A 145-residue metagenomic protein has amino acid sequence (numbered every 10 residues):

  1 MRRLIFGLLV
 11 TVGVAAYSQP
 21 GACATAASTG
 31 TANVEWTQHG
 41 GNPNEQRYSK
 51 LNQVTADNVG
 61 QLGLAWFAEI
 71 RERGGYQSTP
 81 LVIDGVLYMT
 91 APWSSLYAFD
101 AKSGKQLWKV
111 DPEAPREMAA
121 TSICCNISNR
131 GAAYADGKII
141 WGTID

Functional and structural regions predicted by a protein language model:
M1-R2: N-terminal secretory signal peptides that target proteins for export/translocation
I5-A16: Bacterial N-terminal signal peptides
A16-A26: Boundary at the C-terminal end of the N-terminal hydrophobic targeting segment
A24-I70, K105-T121: Aromatic (tryptophan-biased) beta-strands that constitute blades/sheets of beta-rich domains
N33-G40, G75-S95, T121-D145: Repeat-blade elements of multi-bladed beta-propeller folds
G60, I83, K102: Short, ordered coil/turn segments that flank beta-strands lining enzyme active or ligand-binding pockets
